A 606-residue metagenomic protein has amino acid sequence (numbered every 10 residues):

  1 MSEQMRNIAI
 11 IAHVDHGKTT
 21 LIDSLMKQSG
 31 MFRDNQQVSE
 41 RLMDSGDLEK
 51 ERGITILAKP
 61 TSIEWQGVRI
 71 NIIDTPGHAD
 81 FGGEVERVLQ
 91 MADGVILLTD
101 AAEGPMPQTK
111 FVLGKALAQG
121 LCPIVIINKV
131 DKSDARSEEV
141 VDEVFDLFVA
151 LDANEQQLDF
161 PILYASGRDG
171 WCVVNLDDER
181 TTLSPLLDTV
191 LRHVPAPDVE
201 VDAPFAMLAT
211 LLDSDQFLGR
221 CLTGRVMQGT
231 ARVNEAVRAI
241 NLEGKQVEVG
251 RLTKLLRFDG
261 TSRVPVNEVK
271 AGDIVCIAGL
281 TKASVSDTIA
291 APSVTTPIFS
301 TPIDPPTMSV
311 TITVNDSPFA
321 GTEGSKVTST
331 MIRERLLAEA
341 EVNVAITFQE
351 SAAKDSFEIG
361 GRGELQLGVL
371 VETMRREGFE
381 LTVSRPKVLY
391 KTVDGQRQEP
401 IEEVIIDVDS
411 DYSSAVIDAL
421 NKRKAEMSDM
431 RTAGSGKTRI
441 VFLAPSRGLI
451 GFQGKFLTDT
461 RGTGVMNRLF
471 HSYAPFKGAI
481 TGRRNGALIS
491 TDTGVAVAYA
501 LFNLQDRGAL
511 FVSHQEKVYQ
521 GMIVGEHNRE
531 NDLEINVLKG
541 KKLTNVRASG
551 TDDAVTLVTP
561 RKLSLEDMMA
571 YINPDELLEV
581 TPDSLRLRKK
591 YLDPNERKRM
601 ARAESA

Functional and structural regions predicted by a protein language model:
M1-A606: Structural and coupling elements of P-loop NTPases
